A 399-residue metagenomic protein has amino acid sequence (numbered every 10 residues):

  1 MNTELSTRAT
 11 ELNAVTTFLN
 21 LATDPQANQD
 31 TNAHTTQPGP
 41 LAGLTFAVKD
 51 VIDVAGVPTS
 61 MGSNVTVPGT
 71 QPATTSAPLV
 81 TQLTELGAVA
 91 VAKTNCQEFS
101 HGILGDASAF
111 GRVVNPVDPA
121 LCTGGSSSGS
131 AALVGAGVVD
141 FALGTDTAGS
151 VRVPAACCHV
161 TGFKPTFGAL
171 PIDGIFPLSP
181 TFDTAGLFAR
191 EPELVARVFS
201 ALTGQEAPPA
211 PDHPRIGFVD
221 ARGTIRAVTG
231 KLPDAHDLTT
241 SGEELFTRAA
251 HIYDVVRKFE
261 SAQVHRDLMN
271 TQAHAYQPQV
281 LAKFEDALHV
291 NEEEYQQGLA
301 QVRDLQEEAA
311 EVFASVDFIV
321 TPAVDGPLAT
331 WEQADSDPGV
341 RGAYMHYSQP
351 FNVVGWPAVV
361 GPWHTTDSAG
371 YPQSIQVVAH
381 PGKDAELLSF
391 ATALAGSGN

Functional and structural regions predicted by a protein language model:
M1-P72, S76-A77, S100-H101, L328: Short, well-ordered alpha-helical
E11, E85, G135-A136, D140-V219 (+1 more regions): Structural helix-boundary/capping segments
G39-A55, A90-K93, P214-R215, V320-A323: ATP-grasp fold ATP-binding core
L44-M61, V255-R303, P362-S374: Short helix-loop capping/hinge segments that flank enzyme active sites or metal/cofactor-binding pockets
F46, I52, S200-K258, Y276-V280 (+1 more regions): Gly/Ser-rich, acidic/histidine-flanked active-site/gating loops
T66-T74, G111-G125: Short pre-catalytic strand/loop immediately N-terminal to key active-site residues, enriched for Gly-Thr
V80, R266-V353: Serine-dependent amide/ester hydrolase catalytic core
E98, V117-V138, T147, V151-R152: Glycine/serine-rich anion-binding loops at beta->alpha junctions that coordinate negatively charged ligand groups
